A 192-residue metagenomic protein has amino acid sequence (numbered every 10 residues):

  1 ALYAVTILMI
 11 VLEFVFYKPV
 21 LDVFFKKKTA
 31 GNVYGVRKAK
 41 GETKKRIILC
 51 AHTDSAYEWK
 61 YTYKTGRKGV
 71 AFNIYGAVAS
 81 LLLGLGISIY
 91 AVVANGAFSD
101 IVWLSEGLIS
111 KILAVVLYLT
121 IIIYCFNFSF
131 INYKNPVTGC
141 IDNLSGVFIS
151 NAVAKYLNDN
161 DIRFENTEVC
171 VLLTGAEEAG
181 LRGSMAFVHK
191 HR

Functional and structural regions predicted by a protein language model:
A1, E58-S80: Cytosolic-side membrane-insertion boundary helix
T6-K18, D22-Y34, S55-K60, Y90-L117 (+1 more regions): Acidic/histidine-rich catalytic neighborhood of metal-dependent amide-processing enzymes
Y34-T43, A51: Short beta-strand-to-loop junctions in surface cap/lid or active-site-entrance loops
E42-R46, N166-E168: A general structural motif
R46-H52, L173: Short, hydrophobic/glycine-enriched beta-strand segments
C50-T53, K64-G66: Short intrinsically disordered coil segments
I74-V93: Canonical alpha-helical transmembrane segments of integral membrane proteins
